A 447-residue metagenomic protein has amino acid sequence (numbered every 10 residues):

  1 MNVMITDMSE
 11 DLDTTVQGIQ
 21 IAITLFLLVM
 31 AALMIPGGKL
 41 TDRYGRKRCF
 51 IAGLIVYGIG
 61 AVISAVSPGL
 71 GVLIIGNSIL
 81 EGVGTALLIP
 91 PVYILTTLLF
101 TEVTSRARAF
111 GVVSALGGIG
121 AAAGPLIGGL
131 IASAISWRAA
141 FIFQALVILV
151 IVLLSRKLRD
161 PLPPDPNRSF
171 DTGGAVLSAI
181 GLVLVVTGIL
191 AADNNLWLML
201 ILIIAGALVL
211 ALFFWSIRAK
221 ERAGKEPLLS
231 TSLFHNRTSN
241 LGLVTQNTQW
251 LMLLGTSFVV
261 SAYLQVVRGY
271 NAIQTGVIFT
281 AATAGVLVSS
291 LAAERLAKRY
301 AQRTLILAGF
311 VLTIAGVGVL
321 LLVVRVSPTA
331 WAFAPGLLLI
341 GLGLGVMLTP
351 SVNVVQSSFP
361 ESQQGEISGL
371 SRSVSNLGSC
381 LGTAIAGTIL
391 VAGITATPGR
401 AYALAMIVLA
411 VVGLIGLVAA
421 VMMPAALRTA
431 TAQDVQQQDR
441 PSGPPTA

Functional and structural regions predicted by a protein language model:
M1-I19, I23, M34, L88-I89 (+1 more regions): Extracytoplasmic
M1-V3, V16, V92, I135 (+3 more regions): 12-transmembrane solute porter fold
D7, G38-K39, R43, L130 (+1 more regions): Membrane-interface helix termini in secondary transporters
I23-F26, M30, Y57, E81-G82 (+9 more regions): Structural signature of transmembrane alpha-helices in multi-pass secondary transporters
T24-G38, A86-Y93, T280-A292: Central cavity-lining transmembrane alpha-helices of secondary-active solute carriers, predominantly the Major
D42-G173, E361: Helix-loop-helix hairpins in multi-pass membrane proteins, especially solute transporters
S133-Q246, M252, Y270-N271, V277-I278 (+2 more regions): Hydrophobic transmembrane-helix bundles of small-molecule transporters
P164, M422-A447: Intrinsic disorder in cytosolic terminal tails and internal cytosolic loops of multi-pass membrane transporters
